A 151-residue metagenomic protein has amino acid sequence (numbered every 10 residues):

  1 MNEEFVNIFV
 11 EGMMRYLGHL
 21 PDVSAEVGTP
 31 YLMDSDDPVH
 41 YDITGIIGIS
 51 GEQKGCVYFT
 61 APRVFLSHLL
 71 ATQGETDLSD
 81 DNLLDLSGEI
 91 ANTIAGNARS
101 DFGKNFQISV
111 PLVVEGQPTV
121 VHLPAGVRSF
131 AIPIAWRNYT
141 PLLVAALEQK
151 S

Functional and structural regions predicted by a protein language model:
M1-S151: N-terminal auxiliary interaction/assembly segments of multi-subunit proteins
